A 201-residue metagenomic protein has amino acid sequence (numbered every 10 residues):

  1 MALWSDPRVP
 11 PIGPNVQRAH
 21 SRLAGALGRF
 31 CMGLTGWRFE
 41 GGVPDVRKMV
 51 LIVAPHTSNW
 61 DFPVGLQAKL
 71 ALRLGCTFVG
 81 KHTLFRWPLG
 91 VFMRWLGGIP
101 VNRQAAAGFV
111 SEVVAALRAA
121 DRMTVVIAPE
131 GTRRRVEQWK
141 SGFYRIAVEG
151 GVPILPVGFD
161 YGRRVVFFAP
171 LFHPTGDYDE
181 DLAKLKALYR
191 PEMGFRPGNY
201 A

Functional and structural regions predicted by a protein language model:
M1-E40: Extreme N-terminal tail/first-helix region
P14-Q17, G33-P191, N199-A201: Soluble catalytic domains of membrane acyltransferases
